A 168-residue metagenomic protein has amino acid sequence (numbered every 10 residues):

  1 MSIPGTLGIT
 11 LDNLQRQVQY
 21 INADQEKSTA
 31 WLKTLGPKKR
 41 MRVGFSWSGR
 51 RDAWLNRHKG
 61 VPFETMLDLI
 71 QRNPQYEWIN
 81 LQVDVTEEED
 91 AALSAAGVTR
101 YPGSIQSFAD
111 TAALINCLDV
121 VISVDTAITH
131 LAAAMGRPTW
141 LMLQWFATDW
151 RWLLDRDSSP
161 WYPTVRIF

Functional and structural regions predicted by a protein language model:
M1-F168: Catalytic machinery of carbohydrate-active enzymes, primarily nucleotide-sugar-dependent glycosyltransferases
